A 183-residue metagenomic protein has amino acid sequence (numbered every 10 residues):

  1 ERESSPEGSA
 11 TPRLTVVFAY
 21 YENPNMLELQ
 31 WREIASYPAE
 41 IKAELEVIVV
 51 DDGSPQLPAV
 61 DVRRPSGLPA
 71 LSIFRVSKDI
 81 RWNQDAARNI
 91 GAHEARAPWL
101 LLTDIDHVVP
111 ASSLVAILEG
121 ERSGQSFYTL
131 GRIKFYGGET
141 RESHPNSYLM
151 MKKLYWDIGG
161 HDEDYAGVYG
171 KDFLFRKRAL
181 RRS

Functional and structural regions predicted by a protein language model:
R13-V17, E46, L174: Cell-envelope/extracellular polymer assembly enzymes that use nucleotide-activated donors
N23-P38: Short, well-formed alpha-helical segments that are part of the catalytic scaffolds of diverse glycosyltransferases
I34-K78: Acidic donor-binding segment of Leloir-type glycosyltransferases
K78-E94: Glycine-rich, basic loop-to-helix element that forms the pyrophosphate-binding segment of sugar-nucleotide handling
L100: Short aromatic/hydrophobic "clamp" motif used to bind/position activated sugar donors
L114-G131: Conserved donor-nucleotide/metal-binding helix-loop-beta segment in metal-dependent transferases, i.e., the alpha-helix
Y128-R141: Short beta-strand-to-loop element that shapes/binds the nucleotide-sugar donor at the catalytic cleft/hinge
L154, A166-S183: A short, conserved alpha-helix in the catalytic core of glycosyltransferases
